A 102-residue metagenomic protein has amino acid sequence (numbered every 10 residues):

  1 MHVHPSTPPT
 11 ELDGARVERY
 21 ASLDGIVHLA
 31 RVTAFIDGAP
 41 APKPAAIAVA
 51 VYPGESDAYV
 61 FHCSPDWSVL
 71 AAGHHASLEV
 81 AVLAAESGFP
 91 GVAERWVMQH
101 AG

Functional and structural regions predicted by a protein language model:
M1-A41: Negatively charged, low-complexity tracts enriched in Asp/Glu with abundant Ser/Thr
H4, A30, S77, A101-G102: Compositionally biased, intrinsically disordered low-complexity segments enriched in polar/proline residues
P9, A41, Y52, G88-P90: A generic structural signal for short, solvent-exposed coil/turn residues that cap or connect secondary-structure
T10, A21, A34, V69 (+2 more regions): Compositionally biased, low-complexity repeat tracts
A41-L70: Short aromatic-glycine-(Arg/Gly/Cys) micro-motifs in beta-strand/loop hairpins
H74-G91: A short, charged, amphipathic alpha-helix used as a generic interaction element across diverse proteins
V92-G102: Short, Lys/Arg-rich amphipathic alpha-helical interaction segments that bind nucleic acids or acidic protein surfaces
